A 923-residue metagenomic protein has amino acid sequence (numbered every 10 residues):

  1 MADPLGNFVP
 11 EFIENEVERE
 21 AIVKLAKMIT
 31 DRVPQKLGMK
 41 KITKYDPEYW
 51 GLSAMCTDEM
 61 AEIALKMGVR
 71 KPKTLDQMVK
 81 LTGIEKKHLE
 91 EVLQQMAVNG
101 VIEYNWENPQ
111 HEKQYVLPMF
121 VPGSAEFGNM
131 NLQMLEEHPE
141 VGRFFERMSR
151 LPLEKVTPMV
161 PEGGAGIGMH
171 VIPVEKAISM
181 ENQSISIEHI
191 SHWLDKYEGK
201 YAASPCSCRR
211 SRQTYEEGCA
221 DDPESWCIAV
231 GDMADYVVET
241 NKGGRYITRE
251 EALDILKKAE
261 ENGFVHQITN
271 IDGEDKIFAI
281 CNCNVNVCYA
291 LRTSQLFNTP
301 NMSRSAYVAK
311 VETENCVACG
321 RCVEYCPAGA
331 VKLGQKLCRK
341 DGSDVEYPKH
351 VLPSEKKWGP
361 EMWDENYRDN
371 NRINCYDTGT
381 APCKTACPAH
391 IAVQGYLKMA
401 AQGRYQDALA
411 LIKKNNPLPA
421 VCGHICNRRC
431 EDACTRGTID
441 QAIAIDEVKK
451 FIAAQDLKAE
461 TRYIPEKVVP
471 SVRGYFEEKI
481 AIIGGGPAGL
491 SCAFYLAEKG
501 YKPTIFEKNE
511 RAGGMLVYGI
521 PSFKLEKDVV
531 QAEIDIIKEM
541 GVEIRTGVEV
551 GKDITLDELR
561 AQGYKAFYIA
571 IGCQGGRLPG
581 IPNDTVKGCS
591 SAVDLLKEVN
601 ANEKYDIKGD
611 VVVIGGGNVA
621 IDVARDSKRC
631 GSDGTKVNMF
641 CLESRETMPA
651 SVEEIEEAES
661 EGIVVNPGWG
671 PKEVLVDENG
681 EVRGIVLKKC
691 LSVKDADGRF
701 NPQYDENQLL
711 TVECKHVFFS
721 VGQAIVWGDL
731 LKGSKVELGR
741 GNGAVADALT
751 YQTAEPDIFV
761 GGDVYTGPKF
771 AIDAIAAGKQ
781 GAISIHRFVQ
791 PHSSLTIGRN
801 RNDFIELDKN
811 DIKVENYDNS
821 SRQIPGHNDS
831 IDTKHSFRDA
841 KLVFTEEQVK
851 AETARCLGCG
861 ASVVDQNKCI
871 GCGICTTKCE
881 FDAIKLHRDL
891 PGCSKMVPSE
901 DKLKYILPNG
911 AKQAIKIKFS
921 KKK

Functional and structural regions predicted by a protein language model:
G68, P72, V79-L81, N99-N108 (+9 more regions): Iron-sulfur cluster-binding cysteine motifs and their immediate structural context in ferredoxin-like electron-transfer
I84, Y115, Q267-I280, L296-Y325 (+13 more regions): Ferredoxin-like iron-sulfur electron-transfer modules
H111-R150: Short, amphipathic alpha-helical interaction segments positioned at domain boundaries
A328-P382, I443-K479, E498, K502 (+7 more regions): Flanking helices and flexible, charged tails adjoining ferredoxin-like Fe-S electron-transfer domains in multi-subunit
I391-Q394, A400-A401, A442-D446, I482-V550 (+6 more regions): Beta1-alpha1 glycine-rich phosphate/pyrophosphate-binding loop at the start of Rossmann-like nucleotide-binding domains
I452-G474, K499, A532-K552, G576-C630 (+1 more regions): Glycine-rich dinucleotide-binding loop and its adjacent helix/turn
T585-D610, V674, E678, K694-P768: FAD-site-proximal beta/loop scaffold in flavoenzymes
V764-V789: A conserved FAD-binding loop/helix module that cradles the flavin
